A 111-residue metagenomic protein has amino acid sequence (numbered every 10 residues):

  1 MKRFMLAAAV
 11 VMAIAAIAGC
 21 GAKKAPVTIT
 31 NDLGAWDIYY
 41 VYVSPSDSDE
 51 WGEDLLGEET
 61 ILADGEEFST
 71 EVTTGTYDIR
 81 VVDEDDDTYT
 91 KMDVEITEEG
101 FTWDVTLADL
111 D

Functional and structural regions predicted by a protein language model:
M1-F4: Positively charged n-region of N-terminal signal peptides that target proteins for export
A13-I14, Y89: Periodic, rod-like helical contexts
A15-G19: C-terminal motif of bacterial Sec signal peptides marking the signal peptidase cleavage site
C20-V27: Bacterial lipoprotein signal-peptidase II cleavage site
G21, V82-D111: Structured interaction patches on ligand/partner-binding surfaces of diverse proteins
T28-T74, E84-E98: Extended, well-structured beta-strand/loop surface patches that form recognition or cofactor-anchoring regions within
Y77-D78: A short tyrosine-centered beta-strand micro-motif
